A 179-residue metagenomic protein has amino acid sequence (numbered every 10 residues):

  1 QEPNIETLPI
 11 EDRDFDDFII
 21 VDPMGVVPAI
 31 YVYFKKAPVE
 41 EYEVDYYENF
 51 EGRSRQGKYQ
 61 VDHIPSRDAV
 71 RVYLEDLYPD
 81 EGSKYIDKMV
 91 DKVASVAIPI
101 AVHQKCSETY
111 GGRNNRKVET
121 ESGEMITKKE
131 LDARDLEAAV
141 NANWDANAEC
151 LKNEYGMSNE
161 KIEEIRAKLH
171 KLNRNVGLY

Functional and structural regions predicted by a protein language model:
Q1, I20-V32: Short, glycine/alanine-rich hydrophobic alpha-helices that insert into or span membranes
E2-F15: Membrane-active amphipathic alpha-helices
I10, F18, I30-Y179: Catalytic toxin/effector domains delivered as secreted proteins or via bacterial secretion systems
